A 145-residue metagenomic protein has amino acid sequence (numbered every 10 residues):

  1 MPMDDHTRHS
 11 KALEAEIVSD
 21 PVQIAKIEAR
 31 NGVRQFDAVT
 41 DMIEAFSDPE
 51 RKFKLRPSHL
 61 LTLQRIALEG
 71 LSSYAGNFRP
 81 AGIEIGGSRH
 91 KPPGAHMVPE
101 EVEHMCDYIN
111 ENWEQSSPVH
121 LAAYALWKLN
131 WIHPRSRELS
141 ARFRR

Functional and structural regions predicted by a protein language model:
M1-R145: FIC/Doc superfamily catalytic core
